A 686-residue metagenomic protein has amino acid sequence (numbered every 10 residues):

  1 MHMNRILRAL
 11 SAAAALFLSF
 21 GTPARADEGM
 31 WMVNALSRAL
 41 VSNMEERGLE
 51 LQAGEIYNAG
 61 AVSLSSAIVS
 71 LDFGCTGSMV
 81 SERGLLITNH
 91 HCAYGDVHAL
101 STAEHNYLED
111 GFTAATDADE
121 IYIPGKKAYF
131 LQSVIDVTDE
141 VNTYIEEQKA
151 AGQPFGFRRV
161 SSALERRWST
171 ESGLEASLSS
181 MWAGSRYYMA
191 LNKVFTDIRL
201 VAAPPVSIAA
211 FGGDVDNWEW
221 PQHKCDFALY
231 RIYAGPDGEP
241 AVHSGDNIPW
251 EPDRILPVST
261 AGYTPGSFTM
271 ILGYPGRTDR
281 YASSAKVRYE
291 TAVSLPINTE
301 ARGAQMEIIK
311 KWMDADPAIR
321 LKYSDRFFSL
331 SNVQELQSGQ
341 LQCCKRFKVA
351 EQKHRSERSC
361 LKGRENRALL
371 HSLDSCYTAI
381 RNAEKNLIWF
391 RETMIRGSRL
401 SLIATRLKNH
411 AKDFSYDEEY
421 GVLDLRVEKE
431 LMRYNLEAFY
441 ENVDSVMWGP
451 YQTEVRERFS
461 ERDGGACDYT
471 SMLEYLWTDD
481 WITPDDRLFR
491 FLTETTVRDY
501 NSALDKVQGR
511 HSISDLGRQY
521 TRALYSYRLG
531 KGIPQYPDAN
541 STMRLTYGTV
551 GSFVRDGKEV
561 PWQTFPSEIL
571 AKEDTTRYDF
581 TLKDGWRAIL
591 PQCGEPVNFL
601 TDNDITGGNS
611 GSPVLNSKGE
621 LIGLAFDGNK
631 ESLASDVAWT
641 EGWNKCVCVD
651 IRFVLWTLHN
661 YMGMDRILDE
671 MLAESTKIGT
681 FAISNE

Functional and structural regions predicted by a protein language model:
H2-S11: Bacterial N-terminal signal peptides that target proteins for export
I6, G21-E686: Terminal presequence/propeptide segments associated with secretion/organelle targeting and zymogen/polyprotein
S11-S19: Bacterial N-terminal signal peptides
